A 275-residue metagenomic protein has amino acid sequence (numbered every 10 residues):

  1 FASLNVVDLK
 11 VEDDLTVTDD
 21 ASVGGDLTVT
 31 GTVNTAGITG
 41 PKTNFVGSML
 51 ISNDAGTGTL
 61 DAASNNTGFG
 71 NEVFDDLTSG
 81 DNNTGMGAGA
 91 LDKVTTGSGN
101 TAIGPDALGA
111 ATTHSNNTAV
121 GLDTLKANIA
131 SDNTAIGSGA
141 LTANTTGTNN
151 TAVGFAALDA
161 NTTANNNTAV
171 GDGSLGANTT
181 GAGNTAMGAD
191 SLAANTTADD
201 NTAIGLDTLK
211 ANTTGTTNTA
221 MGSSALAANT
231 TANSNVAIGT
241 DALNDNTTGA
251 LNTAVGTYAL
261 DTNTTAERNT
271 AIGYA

Functional and structural regions predicted by a protein language model:
F1-T18, V23-N53: Glycine-rich, low-complexity segments
T32-A275: Glycine- and small/polar-enriched repetitive beta-structure motifs of secreted/surface proteins
